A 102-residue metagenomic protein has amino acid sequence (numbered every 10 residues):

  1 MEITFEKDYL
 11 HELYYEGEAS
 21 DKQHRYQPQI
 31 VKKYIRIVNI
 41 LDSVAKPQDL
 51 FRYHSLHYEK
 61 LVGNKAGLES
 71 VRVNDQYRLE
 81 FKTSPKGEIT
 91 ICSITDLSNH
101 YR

Functional and structural regions predicted by a protein language model:
M1-I3, H11, Q48, L56-E59 (+2 more regions): Flexible, active-site-adjacent loop/turn segments at secondary-structure boundaries
M1-V38: Arg/Lys-rich, positively charged N-terminal/basic patches that mediate binding to nucleic acids
I3-T4, H24, Q48, G67-R72: Alpha-helical interaction segments
E6, I30, Y34-I37, H57 (+3 more regions): Amphipathic alpha-helical interface surfaces
Y15, K46, K86: Residue-level marker of positions within ordered structural domains that often coincide with functionally constrained
L41: Conserved phosphate-interacting/catalytic interface
A45-E69: A short, surface-exposed loop/turn module that caps and links secondary-structure elements
V62, L68-R102: Enriched for short, Lys/Arg-rich terminal
